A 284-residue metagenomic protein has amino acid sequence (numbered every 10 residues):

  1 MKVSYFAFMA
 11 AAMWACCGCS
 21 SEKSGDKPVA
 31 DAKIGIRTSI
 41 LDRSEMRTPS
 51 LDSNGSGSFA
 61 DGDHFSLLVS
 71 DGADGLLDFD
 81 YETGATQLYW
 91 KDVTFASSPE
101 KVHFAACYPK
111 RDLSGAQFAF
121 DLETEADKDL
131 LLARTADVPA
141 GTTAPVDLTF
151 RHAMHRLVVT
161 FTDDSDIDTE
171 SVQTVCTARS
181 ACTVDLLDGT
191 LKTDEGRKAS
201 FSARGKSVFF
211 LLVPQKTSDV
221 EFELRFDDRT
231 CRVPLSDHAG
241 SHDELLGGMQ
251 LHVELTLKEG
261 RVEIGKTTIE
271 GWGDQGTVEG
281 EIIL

Functional and structural regions predicted by a protein language model:
K2-F8, C16-L284: Sec-type signal peptide cleavage vicinity
